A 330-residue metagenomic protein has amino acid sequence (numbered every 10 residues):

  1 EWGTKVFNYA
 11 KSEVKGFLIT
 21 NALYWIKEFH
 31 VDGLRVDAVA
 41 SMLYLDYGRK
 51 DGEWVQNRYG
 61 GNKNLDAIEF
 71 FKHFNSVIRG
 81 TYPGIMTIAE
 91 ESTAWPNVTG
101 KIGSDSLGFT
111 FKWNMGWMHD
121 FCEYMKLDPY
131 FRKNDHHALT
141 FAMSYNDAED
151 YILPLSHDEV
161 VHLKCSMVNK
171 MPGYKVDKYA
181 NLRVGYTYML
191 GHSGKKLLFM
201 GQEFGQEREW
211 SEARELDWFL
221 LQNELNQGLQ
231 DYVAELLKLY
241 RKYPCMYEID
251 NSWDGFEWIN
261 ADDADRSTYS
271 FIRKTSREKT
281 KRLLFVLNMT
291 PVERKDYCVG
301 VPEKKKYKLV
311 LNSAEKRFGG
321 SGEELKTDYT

Functional and structural regions predicted by a protein language model:
E1-N62: Substrate-binding/active-site clefts of carbohydrate-active enzymes
F7, W113, W210, L216-W218 (+3 more regions): Short clusters of hydrophobic/aromatic residues that line enzyme substrate/ligand-binding pockets
K11-V14, L18, Y59, K63-A67 (+4 more regions): Residue-level preference for long, well-ordered alpha-helices that form the structural scaffold of enzyme catalytic
V14-W25, F70, F74, G185 (+1 more regions): Alpha-helical packing segments of well-folded alpha/beta enzyme cores
H30-D32, Y47-E212, R241-C245, D250-N251 (+2 more regions): Conserved alpha/beta catalytic core and glycan-binding cleft of carbohydrate-active enzymes
V36, F204, G322-L325: Short, flexible micro-motifs
L216, L221-Q230, L236-K238, C298-T330: C-terminal accessory region downstream of the catalytic core in glycan-modifying enzymes
